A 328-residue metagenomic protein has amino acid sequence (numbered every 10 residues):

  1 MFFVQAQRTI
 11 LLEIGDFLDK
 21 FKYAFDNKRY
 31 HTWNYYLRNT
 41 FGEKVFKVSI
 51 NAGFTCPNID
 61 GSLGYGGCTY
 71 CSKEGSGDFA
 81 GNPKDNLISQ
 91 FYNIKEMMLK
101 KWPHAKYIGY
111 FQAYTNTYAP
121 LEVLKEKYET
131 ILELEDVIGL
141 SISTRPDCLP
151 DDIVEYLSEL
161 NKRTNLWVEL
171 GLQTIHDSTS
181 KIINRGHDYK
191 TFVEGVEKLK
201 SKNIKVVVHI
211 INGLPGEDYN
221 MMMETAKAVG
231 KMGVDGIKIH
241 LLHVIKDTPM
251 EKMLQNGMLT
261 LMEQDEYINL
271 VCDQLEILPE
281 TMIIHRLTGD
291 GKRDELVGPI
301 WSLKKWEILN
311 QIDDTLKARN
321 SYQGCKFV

Functional and structural regions predicted by a protein language model:
Q5-Q7: Low-complexity, intrinsically disordered or signal/transmembrane-proximal segments
L11-I108: N-terminal [4Fe-4S]-dependent radical SAM core
L12-Y35, K44-F46, G236, V244-V328: Auxiliary Fe-S-binding modules of radical SAM enzymes
C68, I131-V137, E224-K238, L309 (+1 more regions): Structural recognition of alpha->loop->beta junctions
E74-F91, M98-L121, D136-L149, N165-T191 (+1 more regions): Core AdoMet radical
L99, Y128-E135, L157-N165, E197-S201: Acidic (Asp/Glu)-rich catalytic clusters
L121-E129, P150-N161, I183, M222: Distinct, well-ordered alpha-helical segments
K190-P249, D265-T288: Conserved C-terminal portion of the radical SAM core fold that forms the substrate/S-adenosylmethionine-binding
